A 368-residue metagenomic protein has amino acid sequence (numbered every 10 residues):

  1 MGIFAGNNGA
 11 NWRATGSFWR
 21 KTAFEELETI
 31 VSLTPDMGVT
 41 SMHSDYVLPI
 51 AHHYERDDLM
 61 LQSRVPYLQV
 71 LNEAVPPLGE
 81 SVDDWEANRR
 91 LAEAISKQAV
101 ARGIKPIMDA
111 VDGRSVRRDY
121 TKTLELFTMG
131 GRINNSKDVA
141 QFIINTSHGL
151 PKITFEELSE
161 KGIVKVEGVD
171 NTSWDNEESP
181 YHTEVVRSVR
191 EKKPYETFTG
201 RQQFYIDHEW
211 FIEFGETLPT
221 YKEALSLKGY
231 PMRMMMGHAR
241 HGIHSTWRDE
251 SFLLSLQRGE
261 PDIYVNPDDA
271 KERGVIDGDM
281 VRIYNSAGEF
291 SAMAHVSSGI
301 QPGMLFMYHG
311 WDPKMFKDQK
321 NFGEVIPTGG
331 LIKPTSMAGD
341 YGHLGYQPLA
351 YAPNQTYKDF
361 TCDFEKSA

Functional and structural regions predicted by a protein language model:
M1, G6-W12, W19-T22, A224-L227 (+2 more regions): C-terminal substrate/ligand-recognition segments
M1-M42, Y46: Glycine-rich phosphate-binding loop of nucleotide-binding enzymes
G2-G6, S32-T34, P49-A51, Y205 (+5 more regions): Generic beta-strand/beta-sheet core signal
N8-R13, G38-M42, E55-D58, F211-I212 (+6 more regions): Flexible loop/turn segments at secondary-structure boundaries
W19, E28-T29, D36, V70-S96 (+1 more regions): Phosphate/diphosphate-binding loops
G38-L71: Flexible glycine/proline-rich, aromatic-decorated loop/lid segments
W85-L150, F155-E156, S245, E250-Y264 (+1 more regions): Long, contiguous, secondary-structure-rich segments that constitute the structural scaffold of globular domains
D119-S251: Long, low-complexity segments enriched in small/aliphatic residues
